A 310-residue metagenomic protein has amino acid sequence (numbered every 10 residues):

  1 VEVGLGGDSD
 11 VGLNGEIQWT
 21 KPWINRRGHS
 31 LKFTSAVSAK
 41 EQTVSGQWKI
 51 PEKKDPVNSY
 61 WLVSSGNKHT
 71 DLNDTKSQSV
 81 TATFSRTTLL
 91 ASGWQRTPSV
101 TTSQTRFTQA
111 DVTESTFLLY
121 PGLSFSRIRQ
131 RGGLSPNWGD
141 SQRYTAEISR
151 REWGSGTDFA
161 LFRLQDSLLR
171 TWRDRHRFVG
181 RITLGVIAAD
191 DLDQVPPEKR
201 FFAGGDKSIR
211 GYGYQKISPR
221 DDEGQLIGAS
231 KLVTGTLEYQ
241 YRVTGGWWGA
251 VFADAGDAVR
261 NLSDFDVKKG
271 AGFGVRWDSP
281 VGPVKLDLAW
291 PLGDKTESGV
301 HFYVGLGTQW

Functional and structural regions predicted by a protein language model:
V1-R143, A160, F178, R210-G211 (+3 more regions): Gram-negative/organellar outer-membrane beta-barrel architecture
E2-Q18, T43, Y120-D278, F302 (+1 more regions): Extended beta-strand-rich architecture
S103, G256, A289: Anionic group-transfer/hydrolysis microenvironments
G249-F252, V284-A289: Conserved active-site loop/cleft motifs that coordinate metal ions or position small ligands
